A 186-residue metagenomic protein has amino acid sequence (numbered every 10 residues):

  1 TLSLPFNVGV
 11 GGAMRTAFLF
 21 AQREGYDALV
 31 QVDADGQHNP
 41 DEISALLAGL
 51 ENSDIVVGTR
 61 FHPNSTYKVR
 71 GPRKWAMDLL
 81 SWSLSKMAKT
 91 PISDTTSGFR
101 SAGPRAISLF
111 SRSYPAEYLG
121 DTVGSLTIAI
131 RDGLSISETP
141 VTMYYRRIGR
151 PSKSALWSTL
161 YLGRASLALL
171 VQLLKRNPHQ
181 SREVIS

Functional and structural regions predicted by a protein language model:
L4-F6, V32-A34, T139: Cofactor-binding loops of NAD(P)H-dependent oxidoreductases, dominated by short-chain dehydrogenase/reductases
L4-R23, P40-L119, Y145-L160: Acceptor/aglycone-binding surface of glycosyltransferases and processive sugar-polymer synthases
G25, N52, G133-S135: Short loop/turn motifs at secondary-structure junctions
Y26-Q37: Short beta-strand-to-loop acidic/aromatic patch adjacent to the donor-nucleotide binding site
V30, I107, G163: Glycine-rich phosphate-binding loops of nucleotide-dependent enzymes
V32, T59, T142: Conserved residues at the C-terminal ends of beta-strands
S113-S186: Hydrophobic helical membrane-anchoring modules
